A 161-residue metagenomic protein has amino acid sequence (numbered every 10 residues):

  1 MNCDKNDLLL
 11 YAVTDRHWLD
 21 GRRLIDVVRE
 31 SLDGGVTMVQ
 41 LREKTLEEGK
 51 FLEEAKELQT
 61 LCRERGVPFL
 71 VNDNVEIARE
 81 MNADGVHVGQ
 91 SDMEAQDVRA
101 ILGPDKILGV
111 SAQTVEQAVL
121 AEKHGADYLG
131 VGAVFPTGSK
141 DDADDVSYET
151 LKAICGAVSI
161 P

Functional and structural regions predicted by a protein language model:
M1-M93, A100-Y128, A143-V146, A153: Conserved N-terminal beta1-alpha1 strand-loop-helix module at the mouth
D127-P161: Active-site/ligand-binding-proximal alpha/beta "capping" segment
